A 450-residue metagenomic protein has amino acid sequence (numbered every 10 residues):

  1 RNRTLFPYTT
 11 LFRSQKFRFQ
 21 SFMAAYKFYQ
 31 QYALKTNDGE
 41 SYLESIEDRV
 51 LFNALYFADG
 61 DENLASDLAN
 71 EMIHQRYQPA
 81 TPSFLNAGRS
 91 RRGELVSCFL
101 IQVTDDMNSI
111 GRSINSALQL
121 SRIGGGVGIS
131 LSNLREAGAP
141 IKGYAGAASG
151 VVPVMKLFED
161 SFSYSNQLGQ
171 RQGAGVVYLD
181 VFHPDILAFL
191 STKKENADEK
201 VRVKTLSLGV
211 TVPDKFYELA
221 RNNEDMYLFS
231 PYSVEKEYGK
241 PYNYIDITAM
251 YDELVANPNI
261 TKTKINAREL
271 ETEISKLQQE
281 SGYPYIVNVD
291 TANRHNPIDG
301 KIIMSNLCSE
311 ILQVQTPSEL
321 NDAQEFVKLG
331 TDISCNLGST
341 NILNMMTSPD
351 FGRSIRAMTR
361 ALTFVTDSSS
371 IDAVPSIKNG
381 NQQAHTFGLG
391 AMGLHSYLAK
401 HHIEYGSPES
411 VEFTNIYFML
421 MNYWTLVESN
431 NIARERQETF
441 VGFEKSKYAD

Functional and structural regions predicted by a protein language model:
R1, P7-D450: Extended catalytic cores of very large enzyme megasubunits
